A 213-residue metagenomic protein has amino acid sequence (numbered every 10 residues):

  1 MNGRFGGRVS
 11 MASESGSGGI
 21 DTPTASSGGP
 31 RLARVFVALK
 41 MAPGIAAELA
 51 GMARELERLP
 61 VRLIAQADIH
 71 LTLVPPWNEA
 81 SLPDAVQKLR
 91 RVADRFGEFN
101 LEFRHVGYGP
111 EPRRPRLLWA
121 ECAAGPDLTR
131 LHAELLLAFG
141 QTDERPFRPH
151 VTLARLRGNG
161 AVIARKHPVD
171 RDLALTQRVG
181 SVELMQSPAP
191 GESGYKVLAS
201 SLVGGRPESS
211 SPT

Functional and structural regions predicted by a protein language model:
N2-T213: Histidine-dependent nucleotide/RNA phosphoesterase domain, centered on the 2H-phosphoesterase fold with its duplicated
